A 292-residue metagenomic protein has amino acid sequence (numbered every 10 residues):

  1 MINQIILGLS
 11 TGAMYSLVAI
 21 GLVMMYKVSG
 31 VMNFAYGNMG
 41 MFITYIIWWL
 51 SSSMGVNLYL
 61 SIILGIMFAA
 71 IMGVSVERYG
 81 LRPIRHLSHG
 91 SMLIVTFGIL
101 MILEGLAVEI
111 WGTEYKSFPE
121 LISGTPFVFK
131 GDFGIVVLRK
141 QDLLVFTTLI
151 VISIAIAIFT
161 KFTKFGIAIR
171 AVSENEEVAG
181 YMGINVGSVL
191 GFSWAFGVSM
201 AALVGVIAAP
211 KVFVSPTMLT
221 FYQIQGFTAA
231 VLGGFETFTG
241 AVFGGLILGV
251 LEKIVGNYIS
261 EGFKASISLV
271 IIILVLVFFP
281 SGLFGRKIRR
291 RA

Functional and structural regions predicted by a protein language model:
M1-M14, T113, F159-K164, L190-A230 (+2 more regions): Inter-helical junctions in multi-pass inner-membrane proteins, predominant in energy-converting antiporter-like
M1-V18, I46, N57-S61, L87-M92 (+4 more regions): Membrane-interfacial amphipathic/re-entrant helices at transmembrane-helix boundaries
I2-S53, L81-S91, L232-F238: Single transmembrane alpha-helix segments in multi-pass membrane proteins
T11, F133-V214, F238-F243: Helix-loop-helix "hairpin" substructures at the membrane interface of multi-pass membrane proteins
L17, L22, A69, Q225-L248 (+2 more regions): Hydrophobic alpha-helical transmembrane segments of polytopic membrane proteins
G55-I99, L106, F243-L248, F279-P280: Alpha-helical transmembrane segments within multi-pass membrane transporters and channels
Y79, I110, E174-Y181, N185-S188 (+1 more regions): Cytosolic-side transmembrane-helix boundaries in multi-pass membrane proteins
P83-F162, V189, I254, I259 (+2 more regions): Transmembrane helix-bundle core of multi-pass membrane transporters and related energy-transducing complexes
